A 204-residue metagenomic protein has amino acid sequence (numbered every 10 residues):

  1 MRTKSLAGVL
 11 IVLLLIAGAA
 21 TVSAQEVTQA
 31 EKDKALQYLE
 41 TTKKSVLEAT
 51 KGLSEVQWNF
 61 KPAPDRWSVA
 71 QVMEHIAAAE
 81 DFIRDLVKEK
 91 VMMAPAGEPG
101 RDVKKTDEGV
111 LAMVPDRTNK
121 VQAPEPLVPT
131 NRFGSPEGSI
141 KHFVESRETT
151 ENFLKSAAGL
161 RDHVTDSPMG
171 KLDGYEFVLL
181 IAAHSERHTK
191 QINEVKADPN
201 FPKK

Functional and structural regions predicted by a protein language model:
M1-K4: N-terminal secretory signal peptides that target proteins for export/translocation
G8-A19: Bacterial N-terminal signal peptides
T21-K34, D85-K141, L172, D198-K204: Short, helix-capping/interhelical loops that line the mouth of catalytic, cofactor-, or ligand-binding pockets
Q29-L36, Q57-E74, P129-I140, G174-V178: Second-shell loop/turn segments in exported
K32-F60, E186: N-terminal targeting signals for Sec/Tat export/insertion, comprising classic cleavable signal peptides
K43-V46, F143, R147-T150: Hydrophobic alpha-helical core bundles mediating ligand binding, dimerization, or RNAP-core interactions
E48-V56, D116-P126, G159-V164: Short alpha-helical hairpin
N59-V110, E148, N152, S156-K204: Short, contiguous alpha-helical
